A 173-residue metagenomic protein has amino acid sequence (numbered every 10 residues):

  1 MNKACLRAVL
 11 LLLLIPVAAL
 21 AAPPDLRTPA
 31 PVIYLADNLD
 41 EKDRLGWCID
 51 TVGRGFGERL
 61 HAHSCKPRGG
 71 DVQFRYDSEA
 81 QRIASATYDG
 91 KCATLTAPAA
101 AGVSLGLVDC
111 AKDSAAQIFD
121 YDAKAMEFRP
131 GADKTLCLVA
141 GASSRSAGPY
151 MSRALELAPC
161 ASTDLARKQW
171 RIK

Functional and structural regions predicted by a protein language model:
M1-V9: Bacterial N-terminal signal peptides that target proteins for export
A8-V17: Bacterial N-terminal signal peptides
A22-F56, V72-A99, Q117-S146, D164-K173: Extracellular glycan-recognition/adhesion modules and their associated mucin-like linkers
G55-L60, A100-L105, R145-P149, L155: Short loop/beta submotifs within extracellular cysteine-rich repeat domains
H61-G70, G106-S114, M151-D164: Short, solvent-exposed aromatic-acidic interface loops
